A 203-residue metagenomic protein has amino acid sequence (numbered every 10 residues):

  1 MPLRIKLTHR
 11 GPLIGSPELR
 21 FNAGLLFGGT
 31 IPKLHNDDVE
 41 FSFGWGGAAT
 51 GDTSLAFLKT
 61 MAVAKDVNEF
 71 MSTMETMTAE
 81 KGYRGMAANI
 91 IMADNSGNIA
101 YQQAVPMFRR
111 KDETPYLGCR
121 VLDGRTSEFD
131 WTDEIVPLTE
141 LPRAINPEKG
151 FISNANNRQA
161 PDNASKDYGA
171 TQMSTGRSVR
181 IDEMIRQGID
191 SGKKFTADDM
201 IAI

Functional and structural regions predicted by a protein language model:
M1-I203: Mature extracytoplasmic enzyme cores
